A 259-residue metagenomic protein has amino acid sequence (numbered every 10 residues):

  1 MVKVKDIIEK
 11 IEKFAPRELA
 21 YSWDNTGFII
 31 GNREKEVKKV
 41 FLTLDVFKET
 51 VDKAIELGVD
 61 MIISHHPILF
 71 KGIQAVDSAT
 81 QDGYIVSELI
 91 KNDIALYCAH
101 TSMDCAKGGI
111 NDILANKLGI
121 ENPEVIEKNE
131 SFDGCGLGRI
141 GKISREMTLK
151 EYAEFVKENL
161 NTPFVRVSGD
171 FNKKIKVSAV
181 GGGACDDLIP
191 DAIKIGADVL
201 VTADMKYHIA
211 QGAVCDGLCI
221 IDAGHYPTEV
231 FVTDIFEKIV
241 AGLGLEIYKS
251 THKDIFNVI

Functional and structural regions predicted by a protein language model:
M1-I259: Active-site catalytic microenvironments in core metabolic enzymes, especially phosphate/sugar-handling
